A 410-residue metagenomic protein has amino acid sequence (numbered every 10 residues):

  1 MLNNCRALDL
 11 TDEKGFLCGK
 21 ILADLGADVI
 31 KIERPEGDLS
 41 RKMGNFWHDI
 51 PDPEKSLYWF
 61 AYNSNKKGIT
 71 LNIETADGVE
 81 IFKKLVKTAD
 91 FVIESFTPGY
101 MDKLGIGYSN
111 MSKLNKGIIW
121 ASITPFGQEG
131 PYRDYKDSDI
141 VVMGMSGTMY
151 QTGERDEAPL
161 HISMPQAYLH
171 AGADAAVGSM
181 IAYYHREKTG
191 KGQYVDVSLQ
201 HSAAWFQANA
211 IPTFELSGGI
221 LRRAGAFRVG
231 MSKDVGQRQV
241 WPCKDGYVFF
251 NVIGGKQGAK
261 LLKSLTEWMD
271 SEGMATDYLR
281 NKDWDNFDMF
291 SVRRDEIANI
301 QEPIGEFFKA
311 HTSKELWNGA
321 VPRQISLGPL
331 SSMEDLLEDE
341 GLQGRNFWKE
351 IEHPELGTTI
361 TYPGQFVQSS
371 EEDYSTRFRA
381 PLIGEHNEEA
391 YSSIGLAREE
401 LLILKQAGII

Functional and structural regions predicted by a protein language model:
M1-K188, K314, L382, E388-I410: N-terminal helix-loop segment corresponding to the beta1-alpha1 unit of nucleotide/adenylate-binding folds
M1-R6, P242-C243, K282, D335-I410: Terminal low-complexity tails and localization/encapsulation signals of metabolic enzymes
V29, V321-D335, A397-L402: Short, well-structured beta-strand/strand-turn elements
W59, L221-K233, R238-V240, D295-E296 (+2 more regions): Short Gly/Pro-enriched turn/cap motifs at secondary-structure boundaries
Q128, D156-M164, E187-A203, G230-M231 (+1 more regions): Conserved Rossmann-fold dehydrogenase catalytic segment
V141, P165-M180, S198-N209, G236 (+2 more regions): Mid-domain beta-loop-alpha active-site segment that forms a flexible, acidic cofactor/metal-binding surface
G172-G192, W205-G219, S264-Y278: Oxidoreductase and adenylate-handling cofactor-binding alpha/beta cores
Q237-R323, L327: Aromatic-enriched alpha-helical interface/lid elements that frame and gate functional surfaces
